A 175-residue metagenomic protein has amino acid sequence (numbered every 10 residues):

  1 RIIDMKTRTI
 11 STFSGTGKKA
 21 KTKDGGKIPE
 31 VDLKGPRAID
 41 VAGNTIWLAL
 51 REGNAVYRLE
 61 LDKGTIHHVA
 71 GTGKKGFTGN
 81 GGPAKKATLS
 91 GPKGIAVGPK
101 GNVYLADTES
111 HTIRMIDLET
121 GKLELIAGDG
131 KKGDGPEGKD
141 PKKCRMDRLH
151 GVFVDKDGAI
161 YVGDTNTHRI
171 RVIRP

Functional and structural regions predicted by a protein language model:
R1, I46-L48, N102-L105, A159-Y161: Conserved beta-propeller blade signature
R1, T9, N54-R58, H111-M115 (+1 more regions): A short loop-to-beta-strand structural motif that recurs across blades of beta-propeller domains
D4-R8, E60-G64, D117-G121, R174-P175: Short loop/turn segments that connect beta-strands within beta-propeller blades
M5, R51-E52, L61, T108 (+1 more regions): Short loop/turn segments immediately following the C-termini of beta-strands
T7-G35, T65-G91, T120-R148: Gly/Pro-rich loop segments of beta-rich domains
V41-N44, V97-K100, V154-D157: Residue-level detector of Asp-centered blade-edge/turn motifs that repeat once per structural unit in beta-propeller
R148-P175: Blade-level signature of beta-propeller repeat domains, shared across WD40, Kelch, NHL, RCC1 and BNR/Asp-box propellers
